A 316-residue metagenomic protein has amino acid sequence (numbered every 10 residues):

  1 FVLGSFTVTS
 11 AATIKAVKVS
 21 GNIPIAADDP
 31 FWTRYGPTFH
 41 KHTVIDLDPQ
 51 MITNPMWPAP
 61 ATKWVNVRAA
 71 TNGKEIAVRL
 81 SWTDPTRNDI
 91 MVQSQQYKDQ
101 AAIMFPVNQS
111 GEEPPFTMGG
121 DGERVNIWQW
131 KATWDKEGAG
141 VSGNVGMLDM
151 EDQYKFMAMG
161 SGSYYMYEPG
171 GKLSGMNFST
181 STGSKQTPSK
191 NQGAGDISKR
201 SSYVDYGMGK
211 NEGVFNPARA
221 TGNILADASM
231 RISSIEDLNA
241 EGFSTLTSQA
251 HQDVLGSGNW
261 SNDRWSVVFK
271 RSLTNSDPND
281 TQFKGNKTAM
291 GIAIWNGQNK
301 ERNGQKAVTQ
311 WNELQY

Functional and structural regions predicted by a protein language model:
F1-T9: C-terminal segment of classical bacterial N-terminal signal peptides
A11-F39, S94-I232, S276-Y316: Acidic/polar low-complexity flexible segments
P49-T62, N66-R68: Short N-terminal edge-element motif at the start of the domain
A59-A61, F243-G256: Short beta-strand and strand-turn-strand segments in soluble, beta-rich domains
V65-R68, V254-W260: Beta-strand-rich interaction surfaces with strong enrichment in secreted/lumenal proteins
E75-W82, W265-R271: Short, well-ordered beta-strand segments enriched in hydrophobic/aromatic residues
W82-D84, V107-Q109, R271-L273: A mature extracytoplasmic/lumenal domain signature
G256-D263, N279-F283: Exposed beta-sheet edge/beta-hairpin loop segments within beta-rich domains
